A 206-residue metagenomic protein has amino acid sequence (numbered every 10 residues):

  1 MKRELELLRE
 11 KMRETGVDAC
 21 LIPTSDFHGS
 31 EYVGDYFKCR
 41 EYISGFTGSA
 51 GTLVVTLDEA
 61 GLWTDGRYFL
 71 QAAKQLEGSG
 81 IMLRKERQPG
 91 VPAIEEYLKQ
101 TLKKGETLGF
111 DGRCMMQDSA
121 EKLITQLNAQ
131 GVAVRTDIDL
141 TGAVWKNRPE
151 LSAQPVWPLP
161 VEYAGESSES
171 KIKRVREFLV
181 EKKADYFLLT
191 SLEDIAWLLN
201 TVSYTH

Functional and structural regions predicted by a protein language model:
M1-M12, G66, A73, R87: Metal-cofactor-dependent catalytic cores
K2-L5, S25-G29, V55, A60 (+1 more regions): Flexible, acidic/His-enriched mid-domain "rim/lid" segments that flank
E4-E41: Intrinsically disordered, low-complexity, positively charged segments
E31-Y36, I43, T64-G66, A73-L76 (+1 more regions): Short, glycine/acidic-enriched capping/hinge loops at junctions between secondary-structure elements
K38-R40, S79-G80, A153: Short, hinge-like loop/turn segments at secondary-structure boundaries
Y42-D58: Acidic/histidine-enriched ion/cofactor-binding microenvironments in catalytic or ligand-binding pockets
G66-Y97: Compact, glycine/acidic-enriched structural inserts
T205-H206: Conserved small/polar residues in nucleotide/adenosyl-binding loops
